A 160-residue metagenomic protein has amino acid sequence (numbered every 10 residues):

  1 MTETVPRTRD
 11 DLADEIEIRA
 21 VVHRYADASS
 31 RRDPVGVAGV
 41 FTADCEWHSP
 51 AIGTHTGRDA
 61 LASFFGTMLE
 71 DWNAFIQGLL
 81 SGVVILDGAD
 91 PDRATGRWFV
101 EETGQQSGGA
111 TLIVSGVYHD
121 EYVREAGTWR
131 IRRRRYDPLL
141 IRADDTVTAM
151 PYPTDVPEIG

Functional and structural regions predicted by a protein language model:
M1-R31, V35-G39, A43: Short, low-complexity N-terminal intrinsically disordered segments enriched in polar/charged residues
M1-T2, E46-R58, A149-M150, T154-V156: Short, charge-rich amphipathic segments
T2-P6, L69-G160: A beta-strand edge to alpha-helix "cap/lid" segment located at domain peripheries
D11, T54, L112: Flexible, glycine- and charge-enriched loops at secondary-structure boundaries
E15, P34-V100: A solvent-exposed, acidic/Ser-Thr-rich amphipathic alpha-helical stretch
I18, P34, V40, G57-R58 (+4 more regions): Short linear sequence motifs
